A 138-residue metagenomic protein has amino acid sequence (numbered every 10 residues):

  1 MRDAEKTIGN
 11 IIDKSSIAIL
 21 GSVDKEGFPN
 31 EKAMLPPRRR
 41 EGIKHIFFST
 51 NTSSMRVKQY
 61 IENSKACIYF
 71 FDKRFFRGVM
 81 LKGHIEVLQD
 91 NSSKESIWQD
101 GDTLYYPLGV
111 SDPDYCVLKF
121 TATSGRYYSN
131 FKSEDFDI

Functional and structural regions predicted by a protein language model:
R2, S15-L20, Q99-D102: Short Pro/Gly-enriched beta-strand edge/turn motifs at strand-loop
A4-T7, I11, I19, F28 (+3 more regions): Localized chelating/binding microdomains that coordinate divalent metal ions or stabilize phosphate-bearing
N10-E26, A66-F70: A short, Trp-centered hydrophobic/proline-enriched beta-strand micro-motif
D13, E62-A66, Q99, T103: Short, intrinsically disordered, mixed-charge
S16, K32, G42-I46, E62-A66 (+2 more regions): A generic structural signal for short beta-strands and their flanking turns/coil linkers
A18-F48: N-terminal leader/targeting helix
P37-F75: A short mixed-secondary-structure module that forms the rim of ligand-binding clefts
M80-I138: Charged, gly/pro-rich active-site loop segments
